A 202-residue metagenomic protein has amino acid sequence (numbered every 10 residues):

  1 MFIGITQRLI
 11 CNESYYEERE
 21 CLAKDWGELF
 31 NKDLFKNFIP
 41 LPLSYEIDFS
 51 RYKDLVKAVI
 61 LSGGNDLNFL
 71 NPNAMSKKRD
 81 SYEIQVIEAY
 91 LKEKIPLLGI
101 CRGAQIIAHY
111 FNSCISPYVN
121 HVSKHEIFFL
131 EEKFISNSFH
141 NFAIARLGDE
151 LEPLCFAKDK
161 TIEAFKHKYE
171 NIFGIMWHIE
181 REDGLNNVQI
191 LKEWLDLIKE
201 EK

Functional and structural regions predicted by a protein language model:
M1-R102, F128, K133, A145-L151 (+3 more regions): N-terminal beta1-alpha1 cap of cysteine-dependent amidohydrolase-like domains
R102-A104, F111: Active-site loop->helix "elbow" adjoining a glycine-rich segment at hydrolase catalytic centers
F111, H121-S123, H140, D149: Residues that flank catalytic or metal-binding motifs in active/ligand-binding sites
N112-S116: Post-Walker A helix-loop "phosphate-sensing" segment adjacent to the P-loop in P-loop NTPases
P117-S138: An acidic, glycine-rich "communication" segment
I135-S136, F173-W177: Active-site-proximal beta-strand elements of phosphoester/diester hydrolases
H140-N141, H178: Conserved ATP/PPi-binding loop(s) of AMP-dependent carboxylate-activating enzymes
